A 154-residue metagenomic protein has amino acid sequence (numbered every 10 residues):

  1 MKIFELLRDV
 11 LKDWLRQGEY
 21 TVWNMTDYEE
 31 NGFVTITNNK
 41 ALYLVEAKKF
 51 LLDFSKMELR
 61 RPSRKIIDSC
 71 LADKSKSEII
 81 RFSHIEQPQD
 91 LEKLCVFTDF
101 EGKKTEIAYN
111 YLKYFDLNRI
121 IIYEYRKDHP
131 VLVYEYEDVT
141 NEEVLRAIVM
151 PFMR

Functional and structural regions predicted by a protein language model:
M1-R154: DNA polymerase processivity clamps
